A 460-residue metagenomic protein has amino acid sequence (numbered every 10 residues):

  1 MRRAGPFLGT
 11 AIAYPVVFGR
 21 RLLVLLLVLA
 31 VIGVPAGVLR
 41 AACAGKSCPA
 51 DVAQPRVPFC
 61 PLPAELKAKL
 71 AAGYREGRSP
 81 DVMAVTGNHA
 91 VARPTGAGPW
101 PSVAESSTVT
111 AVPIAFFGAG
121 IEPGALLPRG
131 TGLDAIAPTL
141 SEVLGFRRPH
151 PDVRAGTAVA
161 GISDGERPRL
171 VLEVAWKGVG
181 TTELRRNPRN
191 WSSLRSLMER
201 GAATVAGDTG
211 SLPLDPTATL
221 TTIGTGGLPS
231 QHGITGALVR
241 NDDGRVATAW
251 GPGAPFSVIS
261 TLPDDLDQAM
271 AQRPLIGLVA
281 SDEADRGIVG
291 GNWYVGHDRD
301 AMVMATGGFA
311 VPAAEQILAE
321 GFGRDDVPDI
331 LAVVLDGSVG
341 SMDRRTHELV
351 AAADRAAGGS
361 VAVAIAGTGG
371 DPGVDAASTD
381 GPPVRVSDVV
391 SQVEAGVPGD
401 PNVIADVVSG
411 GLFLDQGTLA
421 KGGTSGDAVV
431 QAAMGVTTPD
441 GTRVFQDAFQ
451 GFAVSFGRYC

Functional and structural regions predicted by a protein language model:
T10-L26: N-terminal Sec-pathway targeting helices
L27-V31: Hydrophobic core
A42-R93, W176, T181, R186-W191 (+8 more regions): Secreted, luminal/periplasmic, and some membrane-associated catalytic domains that remodel anionic oxygen-ester
A68, A135, T139, G308-V363: A long, amphipathic alpha-helix that forms part of the scaffold/cap immediately adjacent to metal-dependent active
R78, T86-A119: C-terminal, low-complexity/hydrophilic appendages and adjacent surface loops of extracellular/periplasmic anionic
V82, S106-I162, L170, A364: Extended, hydrophobic interaction surfaces within ordered domains
M83-V85, P113-F116, T139, V171-A175 (+5 more regions): Structural recognition of the beta-strand scaffold that forms the well-ordered cores of secreted hydrolase catalytic
I136-E142, R154-G161, T181-E320: Active-site-proximal alpha/beta segments of enzymes that process anionic O-linked groups
